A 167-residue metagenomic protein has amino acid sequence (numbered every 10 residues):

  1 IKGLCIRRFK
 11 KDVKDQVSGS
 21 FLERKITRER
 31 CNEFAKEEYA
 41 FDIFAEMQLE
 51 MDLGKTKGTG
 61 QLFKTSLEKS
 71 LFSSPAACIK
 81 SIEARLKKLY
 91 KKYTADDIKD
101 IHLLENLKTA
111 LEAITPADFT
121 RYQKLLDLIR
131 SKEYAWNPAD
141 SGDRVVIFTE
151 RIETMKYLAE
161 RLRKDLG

Functional and structural regions predicted by a protein language model:
I1-K91: Inter-lobe coupling linker of SF2 helicases/translocases
D15-S20, A139, E160, K164: Helicase motor core with emphasis on the C-terminal RecA-like subdomain
R24-K25, G142-D143, L166-G167: Short glycine-/polar-rich loops that comprise or flank the Walker A/P-loop and associated switch/sensor motifs
F44-M47, L128-K132, R161, D165: Generic, well-ordered alpha-helical scaffold segments in large soluble proteins
P75, E150-R151: Helix N-cap/beta->alpha junction signal
T94-D127: Long amphipathic alpha-helical scaffold segments
P116-V146, E150: Conserved interdomain hinge at the start of the Helicase C-terminal
R151-G167: Conserved helicase motor "Helicase C" RecA-like lobe of SF1/SF2 P-loop NTPases
